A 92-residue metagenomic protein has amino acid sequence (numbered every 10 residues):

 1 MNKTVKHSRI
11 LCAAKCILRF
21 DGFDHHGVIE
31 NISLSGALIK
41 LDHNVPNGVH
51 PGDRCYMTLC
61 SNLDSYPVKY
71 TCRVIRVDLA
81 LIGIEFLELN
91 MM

Functional and structural regions predicted by a protein language model:
M1-M92: Structured alpha-helical
